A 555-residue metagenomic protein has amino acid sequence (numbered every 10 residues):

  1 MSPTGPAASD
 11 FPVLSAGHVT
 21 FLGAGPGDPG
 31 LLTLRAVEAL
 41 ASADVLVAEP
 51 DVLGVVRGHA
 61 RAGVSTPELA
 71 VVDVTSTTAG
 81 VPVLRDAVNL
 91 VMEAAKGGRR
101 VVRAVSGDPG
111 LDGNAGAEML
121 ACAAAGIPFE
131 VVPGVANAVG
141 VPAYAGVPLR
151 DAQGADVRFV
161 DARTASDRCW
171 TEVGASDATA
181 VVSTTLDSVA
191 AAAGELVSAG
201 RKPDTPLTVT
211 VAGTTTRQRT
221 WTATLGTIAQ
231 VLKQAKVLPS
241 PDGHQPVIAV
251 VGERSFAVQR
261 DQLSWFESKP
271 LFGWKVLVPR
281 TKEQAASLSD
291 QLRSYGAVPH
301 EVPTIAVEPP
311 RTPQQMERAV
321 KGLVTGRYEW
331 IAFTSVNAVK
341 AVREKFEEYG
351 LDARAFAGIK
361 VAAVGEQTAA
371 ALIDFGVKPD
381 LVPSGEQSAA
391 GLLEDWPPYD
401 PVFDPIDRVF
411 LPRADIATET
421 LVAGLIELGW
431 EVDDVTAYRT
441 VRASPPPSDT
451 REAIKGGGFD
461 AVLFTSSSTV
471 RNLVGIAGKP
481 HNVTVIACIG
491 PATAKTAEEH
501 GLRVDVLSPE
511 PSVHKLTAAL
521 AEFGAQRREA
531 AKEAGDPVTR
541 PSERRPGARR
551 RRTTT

Functional and structural regions predicted by a protein language model:
M1-V135, G326-A338, A357: Class I S-adenosyl-L-methionine
S2-F21, G80, L84-D86, K96-V101 (+4 more regions): A contiguous loop/helix-start segment that scaffolds small-molecule binding in enzyme catalytic cores
V37-E38, M92, L120, T171 (+3 more regions): Alpha-helical segments flanking ligand/cofactor-binding loops in enzyme cores
A43-V45, T179, A461, V485: Well-ordered beta-strand positions
M92-T164, S176, V209-V211, A229 (+1 more regions): Short glycine-cluster motifs
G110, N114-G126, W170-S176, V189-A192 (+1 more regions): Active-site/ligand-binding-proximal alpha/beta "capping" segment
V131-P142, A155-D167, G213-T555: Conserved beta-alpha
